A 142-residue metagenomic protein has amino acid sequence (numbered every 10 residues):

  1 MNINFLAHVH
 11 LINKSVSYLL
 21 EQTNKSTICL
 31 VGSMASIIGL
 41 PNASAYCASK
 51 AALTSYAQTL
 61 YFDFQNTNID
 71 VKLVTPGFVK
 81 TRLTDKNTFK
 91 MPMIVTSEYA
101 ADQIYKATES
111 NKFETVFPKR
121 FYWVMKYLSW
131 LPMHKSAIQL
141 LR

Functional and structural regions predicted by a protein language model:
I12, S49: Active-site helix of classical SDR
K14-N24: A short helix-coil junction within the Rossmann-fold of NAD(P)-dependent oxidoreductases
S33: Residue(s) in the substrate-gating loop at a strand-loop-helix junction that position the organic substrate next
I38, T59-D70: Active-site-adjacent segment of SDR/Rossmann-fold oxidoreductases
L40-S44: Active-site loop immediately N-terminal to the catalytic Tyr-X3-Lys motif of short-chain dehydrogenase/reductase
L73, F89-M125: C-terminal helical subdomain
P76-K86, K90: Short, flexible catalytic-loop segment of classical short-chain dehydrogenase/reductase
